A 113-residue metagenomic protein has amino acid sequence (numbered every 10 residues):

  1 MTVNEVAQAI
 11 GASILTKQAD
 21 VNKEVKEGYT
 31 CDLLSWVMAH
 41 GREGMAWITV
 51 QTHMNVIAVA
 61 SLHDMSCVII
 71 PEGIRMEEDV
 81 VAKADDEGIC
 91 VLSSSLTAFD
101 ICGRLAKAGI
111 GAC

Functional and structural regions predicted by a protein language model:
T2-V3, T97: Short, structural beta-strand-to-alpha-helix junction motif
A12-Q18, A112: Short secondary-structure junctions
N22-K23, D32-A46, V50-C113: Feature captures the catalytic cores and cofactor-binding loops of soluble hydro-lyases/lyases that act on carboxylate
K26-G28: Structured beta-strand/loop patches that form or line metal/cofactor-binding pockets in enzymes
